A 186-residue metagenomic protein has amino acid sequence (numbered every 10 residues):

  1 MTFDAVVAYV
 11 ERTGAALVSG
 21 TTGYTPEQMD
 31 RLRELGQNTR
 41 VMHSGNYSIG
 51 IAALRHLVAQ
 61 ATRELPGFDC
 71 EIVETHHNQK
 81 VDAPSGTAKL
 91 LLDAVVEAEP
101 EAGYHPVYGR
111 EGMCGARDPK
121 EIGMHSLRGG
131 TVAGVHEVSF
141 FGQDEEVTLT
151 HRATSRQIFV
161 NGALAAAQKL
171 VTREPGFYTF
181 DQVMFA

Functional and structural regions predicted by a protein language model:
M1-H43, I51-A61: Rossmann-fold NAD(P)-binding glycine/threonine-rich loop
T2, I49, A53, A83 (+1 more regions): Secondary-structure boundary/capping motif
T22-Y24, N46-Y47, T75-N78: Short, ordered loop/turn segments at secondary-structure junctions
H43-G45, T150: Short pre-catalytic strand/loop immediately N-terminal to key active-site residues, enriched for Gly-Thr
P66-A186: C-terminal substrate-binding/catalytic lobe of Rossmann-fold NAD(P)-dependent oxidoreductases
